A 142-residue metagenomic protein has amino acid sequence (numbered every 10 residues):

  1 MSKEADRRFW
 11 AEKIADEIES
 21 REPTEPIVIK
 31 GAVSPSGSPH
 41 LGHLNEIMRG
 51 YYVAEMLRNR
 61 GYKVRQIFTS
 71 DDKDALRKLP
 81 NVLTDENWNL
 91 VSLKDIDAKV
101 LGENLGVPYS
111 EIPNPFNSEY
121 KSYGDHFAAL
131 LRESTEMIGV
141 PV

Functional and structural regions predicted by a protein language model:
M1-V142: N-terminal Rossmann-like or analogous alpha/beta NTP/dinucleotide-binding catalytic cores that position adenine
